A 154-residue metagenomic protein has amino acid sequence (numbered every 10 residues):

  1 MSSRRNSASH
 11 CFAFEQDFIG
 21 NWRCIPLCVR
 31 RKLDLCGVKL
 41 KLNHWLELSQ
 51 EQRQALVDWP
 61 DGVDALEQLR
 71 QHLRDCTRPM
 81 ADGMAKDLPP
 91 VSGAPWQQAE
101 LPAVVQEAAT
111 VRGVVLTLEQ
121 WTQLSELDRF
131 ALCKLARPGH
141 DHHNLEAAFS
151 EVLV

Functional and structural regions predicted by a protein language model:
S2-R53: The feature marks the first
D34, R74-L127: Short, solvent-exposed interaction modules
L40-D87: Acidic (E/D-rich), amphipathic helical modules within compact regulatory domains
K41-L48, L56-W59, T117-R137: A structural feature that tracks compact, well-ordered secondary-structure segments with a strong bias toward
C133-V154: Glycine-rich, aromatic-bearing surface loops/beta-hairpins
